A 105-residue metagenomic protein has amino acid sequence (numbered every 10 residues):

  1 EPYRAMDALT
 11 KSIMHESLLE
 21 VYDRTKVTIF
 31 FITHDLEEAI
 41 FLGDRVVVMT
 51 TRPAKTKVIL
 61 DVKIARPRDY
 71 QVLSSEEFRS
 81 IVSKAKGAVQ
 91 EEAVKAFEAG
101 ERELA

Functional and structural regions predicted by a protein language model:
E1-P2: Walker B catalytic motif
K11-K26: Helical segment within the ABC ATPase nucleotide-binding domain
L18, H34-E37: The feature captures the ABC ATPase H-loop/switch
K26-I32: Conserved H-loop
F41-V48: Conserved catalytic segment of ABC-fold P-loop ATPases
M49-K84: Conserved beta-strand-loop-alpha-helix hinge in the C-terminal portion of ABC ATPase nucleotide-binding domains
K95-A105: ABC-family P-loop ATPase nucleotide-binding domain
